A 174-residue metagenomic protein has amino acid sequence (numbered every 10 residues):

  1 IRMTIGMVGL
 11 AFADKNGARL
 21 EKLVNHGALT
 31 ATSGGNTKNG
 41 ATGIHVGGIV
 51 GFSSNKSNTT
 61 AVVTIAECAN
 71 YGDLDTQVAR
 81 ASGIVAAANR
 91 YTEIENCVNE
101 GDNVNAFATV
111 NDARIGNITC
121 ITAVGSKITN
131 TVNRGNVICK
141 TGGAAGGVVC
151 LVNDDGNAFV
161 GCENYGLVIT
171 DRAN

Functional and structural regions predicted by a protein language model:
I1-N174: Surface-exposed loop/turn motifs in large extracellular/passenger domains
